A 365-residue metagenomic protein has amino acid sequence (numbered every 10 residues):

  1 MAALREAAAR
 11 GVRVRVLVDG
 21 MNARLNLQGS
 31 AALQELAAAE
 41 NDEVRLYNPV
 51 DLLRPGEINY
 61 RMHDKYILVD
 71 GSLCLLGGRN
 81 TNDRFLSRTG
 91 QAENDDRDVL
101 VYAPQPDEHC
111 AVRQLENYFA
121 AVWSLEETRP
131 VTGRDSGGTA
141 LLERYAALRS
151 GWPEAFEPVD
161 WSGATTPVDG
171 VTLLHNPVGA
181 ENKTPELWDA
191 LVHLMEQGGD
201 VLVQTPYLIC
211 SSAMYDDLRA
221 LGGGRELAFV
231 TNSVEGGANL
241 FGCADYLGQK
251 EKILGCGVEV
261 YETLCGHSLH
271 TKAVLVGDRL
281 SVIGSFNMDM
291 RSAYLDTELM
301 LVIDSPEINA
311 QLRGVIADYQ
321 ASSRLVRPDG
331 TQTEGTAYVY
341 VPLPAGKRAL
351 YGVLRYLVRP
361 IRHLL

Functional and structural regions predicted by a protein language model:
M1-E43, P49-H63, V69-L365: Charged, low-complexity intrinsically disordered terminal segments
